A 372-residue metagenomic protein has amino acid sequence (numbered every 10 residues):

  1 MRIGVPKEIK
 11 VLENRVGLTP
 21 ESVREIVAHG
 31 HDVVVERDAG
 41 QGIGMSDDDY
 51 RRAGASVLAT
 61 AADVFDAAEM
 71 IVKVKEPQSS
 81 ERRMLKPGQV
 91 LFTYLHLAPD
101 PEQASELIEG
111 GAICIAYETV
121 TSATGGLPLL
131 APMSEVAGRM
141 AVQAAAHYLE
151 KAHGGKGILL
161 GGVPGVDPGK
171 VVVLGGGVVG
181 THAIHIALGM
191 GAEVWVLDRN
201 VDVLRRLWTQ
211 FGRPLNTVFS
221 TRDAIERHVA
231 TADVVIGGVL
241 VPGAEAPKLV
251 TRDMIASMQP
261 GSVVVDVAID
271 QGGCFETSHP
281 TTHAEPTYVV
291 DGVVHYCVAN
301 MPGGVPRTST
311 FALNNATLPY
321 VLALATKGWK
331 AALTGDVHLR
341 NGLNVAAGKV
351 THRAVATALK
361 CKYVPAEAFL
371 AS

Functional and structural regions predicted by a protein language model:
R2, E8, S79-K170, V298-N300: Glycine/serine-rich phosphate-binding loop and adjoining beta1-alpha1 elements at the start of nucleotide-handling
R2-E106, G110: An N-terminal-biased, well-structured beta-alpha scaffold segment characteristic of Rossmann-like dinucleotide-binding
V5, V34-R37, V57-A59, F65 (+8 more regions): General beta-strand structural signal in soluble alpha/beta enzymes
P6-M45, A152-G237, T287: Glycine-rich phosphate/diphosphate-binding loop of Rossmann-like nucleotide-binding domains
E69, K75-E76, L95-H96, T221 (+3 more regions): Short glycine-/small-residue-rich Rossmann-like dinucleotide-binding loops
E118-L159, I269, C274-S372: Adenosine-phosphate binding glycine-rich loop
T209-D291: Rossmann-like adenosine-cofactor binding region
